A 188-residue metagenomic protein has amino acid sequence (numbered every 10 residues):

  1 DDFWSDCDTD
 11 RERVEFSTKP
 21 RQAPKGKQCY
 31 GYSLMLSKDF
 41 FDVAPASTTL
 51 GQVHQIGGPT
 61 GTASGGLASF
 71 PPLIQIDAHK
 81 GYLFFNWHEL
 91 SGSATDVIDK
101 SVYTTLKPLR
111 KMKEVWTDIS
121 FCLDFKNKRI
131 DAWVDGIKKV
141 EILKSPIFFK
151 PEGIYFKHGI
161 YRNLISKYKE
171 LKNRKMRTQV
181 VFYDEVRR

Functional and structural regions predicted by a protein language model:
D1-T117, F121-R188: Low-complexity, Ser/Thr/Pro/Gly-rich disordered linker/stalk regions
